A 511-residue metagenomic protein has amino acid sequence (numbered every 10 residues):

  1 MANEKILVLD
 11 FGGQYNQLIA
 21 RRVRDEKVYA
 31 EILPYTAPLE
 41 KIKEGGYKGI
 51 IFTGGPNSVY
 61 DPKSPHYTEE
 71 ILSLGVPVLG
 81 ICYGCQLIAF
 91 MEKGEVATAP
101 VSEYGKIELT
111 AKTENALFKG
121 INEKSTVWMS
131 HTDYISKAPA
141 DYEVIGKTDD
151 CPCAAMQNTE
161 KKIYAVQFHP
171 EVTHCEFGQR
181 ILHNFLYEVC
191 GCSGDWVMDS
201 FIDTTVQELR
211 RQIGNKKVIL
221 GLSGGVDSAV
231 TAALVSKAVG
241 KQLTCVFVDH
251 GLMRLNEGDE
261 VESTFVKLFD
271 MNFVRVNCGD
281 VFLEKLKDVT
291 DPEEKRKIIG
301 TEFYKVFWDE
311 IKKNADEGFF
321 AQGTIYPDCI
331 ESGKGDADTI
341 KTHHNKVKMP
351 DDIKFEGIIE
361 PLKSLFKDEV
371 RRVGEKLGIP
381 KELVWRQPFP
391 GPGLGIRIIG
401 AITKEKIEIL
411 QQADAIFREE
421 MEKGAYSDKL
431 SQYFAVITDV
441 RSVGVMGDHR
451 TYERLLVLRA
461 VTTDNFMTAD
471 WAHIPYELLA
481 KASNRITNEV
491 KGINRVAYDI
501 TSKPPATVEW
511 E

Functional and structural regions predicted by a protein language model:
M1-F52, P56-L74, F90-G318, G333-E511: RNA-binding accessory domains that recognize and position tRNA/RNA substrates
G80, G84, A89: Gly/Ala-rich beta-loop-alpha elbow adjacent to hydrolase catalytic centers
A321: Active-site regions of oxyanion-processing enzymes, predominantly non-cytosolic
D328: Phosphate-binding site of ATP-dependent enzymes
